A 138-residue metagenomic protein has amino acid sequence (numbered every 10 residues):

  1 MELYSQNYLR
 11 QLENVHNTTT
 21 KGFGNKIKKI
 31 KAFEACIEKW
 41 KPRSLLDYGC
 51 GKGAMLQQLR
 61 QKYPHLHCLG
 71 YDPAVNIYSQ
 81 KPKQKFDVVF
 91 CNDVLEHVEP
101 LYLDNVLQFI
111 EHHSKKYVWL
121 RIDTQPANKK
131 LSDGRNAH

Functional and structural regions predicted by a protein language model:
M1-F86, L101-L107, R135-H138: Conserved N-terminal segment of class I S-adenosyl-L-methionine
S44, F90-D93: Hydrophobic transmembrane-helix microenvironments that flank and shape a buried ionizable site
D72, D93-E96: Conserved acidic functional residues
P82, F86-C91, V98-H138: S-adenosyl-L-methionine-dependent methyltransferase catalytic module, highlighting the catalytic core
